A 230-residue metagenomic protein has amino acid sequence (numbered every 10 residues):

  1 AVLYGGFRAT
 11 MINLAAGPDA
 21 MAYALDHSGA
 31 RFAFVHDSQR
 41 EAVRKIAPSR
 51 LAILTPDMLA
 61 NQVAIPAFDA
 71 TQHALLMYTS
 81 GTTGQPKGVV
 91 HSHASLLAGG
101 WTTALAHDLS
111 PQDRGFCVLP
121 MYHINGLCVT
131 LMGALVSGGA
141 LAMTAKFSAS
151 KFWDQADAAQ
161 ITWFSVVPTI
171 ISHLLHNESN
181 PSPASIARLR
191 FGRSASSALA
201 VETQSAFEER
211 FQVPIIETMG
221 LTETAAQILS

Functional and structural regions predicted by a protein language model:
V2, A33, H73, T79-T82 (+7 more regions): Conserved S/T- and glycine-rich ATP-binding loop of Class I adenylate-forming
L3, L97-R114, I124-T162, N177-E178: Conserved AMP-binding/adenylation subdomain of ANL enzymes
Y4-D69, P168: Structural core segment of the AMP-binding/adenylate-forming
G6, T82, G138, S196 (+1 more regions): Conserved G/P- and acidic residue-centered "switch" motifs that form tight phosphate/ATP-binding loops in soluble
N13, A22, L109, L119-H123: Conserved AMP-binding
N61-Y78, Q85, D108-R114: Conserved pre-ATP/AMP-binding loop-to-beta segment of ANL
A74-A98: Conserved AMP-binding A3 loop
A158-V166, L175-S230: Gly/Ser/Thr-rich phosphate-binding loop
